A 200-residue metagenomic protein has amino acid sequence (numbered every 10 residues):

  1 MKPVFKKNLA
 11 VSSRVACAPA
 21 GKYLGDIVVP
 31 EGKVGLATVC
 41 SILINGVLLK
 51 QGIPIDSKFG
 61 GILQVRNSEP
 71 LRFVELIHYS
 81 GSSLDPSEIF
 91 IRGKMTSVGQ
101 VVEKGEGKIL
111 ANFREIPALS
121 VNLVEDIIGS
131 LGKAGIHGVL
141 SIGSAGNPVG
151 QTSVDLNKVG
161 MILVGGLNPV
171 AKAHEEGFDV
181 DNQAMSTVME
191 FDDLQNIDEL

Functional and structural regions predicted by a protein language model:
M1-L200: Conserved mixed alpha/beta catalytic, RNA-binding, or beta-rich assembly cores of soluble enzyme, regulatory
